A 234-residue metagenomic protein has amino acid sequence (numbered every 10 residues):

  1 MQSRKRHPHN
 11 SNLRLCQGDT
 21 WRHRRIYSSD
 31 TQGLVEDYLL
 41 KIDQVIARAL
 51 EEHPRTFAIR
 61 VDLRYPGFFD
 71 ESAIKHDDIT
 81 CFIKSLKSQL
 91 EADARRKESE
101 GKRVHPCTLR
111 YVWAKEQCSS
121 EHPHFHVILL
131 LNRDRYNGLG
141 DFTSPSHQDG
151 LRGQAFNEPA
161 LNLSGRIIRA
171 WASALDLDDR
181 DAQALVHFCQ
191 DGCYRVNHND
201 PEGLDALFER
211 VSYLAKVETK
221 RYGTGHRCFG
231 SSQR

Functional and structural regions predicted by a protein language model:
Q2-H9, D19-H53, D134-R234: Catalytic "initiation/cleavage/transfer" segments centered on a nucleophilic residue and adjacent nucleic-acid-engaging
I46-Q117: Signature for HUH/AEP ssDNA processing cores
R60, H124, R180-A184: A structural signal for short, well-ordered beta-strand segments and their strand-loop junctions that often border
P66-F69, R133-N137: A short, flexible beta-alpha/helix-coil linker loop
K75, S120, A160: Aromatic-acidic/polar surface patches that form glycan- and anion
R110-Y136: Histidine-centered divalent-metal-coordination microenvironment in nucleic-acid enzymes
